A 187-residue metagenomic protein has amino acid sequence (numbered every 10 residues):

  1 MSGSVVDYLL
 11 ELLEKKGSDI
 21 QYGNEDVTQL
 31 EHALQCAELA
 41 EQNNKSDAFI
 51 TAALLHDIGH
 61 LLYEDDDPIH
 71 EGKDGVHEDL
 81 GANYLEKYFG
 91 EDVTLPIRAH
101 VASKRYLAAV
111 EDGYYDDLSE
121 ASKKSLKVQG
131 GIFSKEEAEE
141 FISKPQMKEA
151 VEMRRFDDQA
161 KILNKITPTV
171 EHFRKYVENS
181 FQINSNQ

Functional and structural regions predicted by a protein language model:
M1-Q187: Metal-dependent phosphohydrolase cores
